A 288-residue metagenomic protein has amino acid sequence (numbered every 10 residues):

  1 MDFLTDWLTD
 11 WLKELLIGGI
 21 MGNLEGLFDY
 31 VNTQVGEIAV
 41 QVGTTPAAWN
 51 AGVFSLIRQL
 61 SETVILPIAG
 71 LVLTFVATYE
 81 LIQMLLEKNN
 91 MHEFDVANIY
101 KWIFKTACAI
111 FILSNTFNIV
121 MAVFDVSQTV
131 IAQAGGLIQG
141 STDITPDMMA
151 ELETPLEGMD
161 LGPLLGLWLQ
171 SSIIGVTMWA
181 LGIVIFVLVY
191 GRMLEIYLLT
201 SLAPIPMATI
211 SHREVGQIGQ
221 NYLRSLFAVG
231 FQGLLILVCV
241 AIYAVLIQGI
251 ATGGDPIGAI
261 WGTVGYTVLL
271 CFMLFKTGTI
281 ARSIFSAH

Functional and structural regions predicted by a protein language model:
M1, L8, L12-N23, F94-I112 (+2 more regions): Alpha-helical transmembrane segments and their helix-start/interface "positive-inside/aromatic belt" motifs in integral
M1-V72: Binding/recognition "hotspot" determinant
L16, L24, V31, T106-L202 (+2 more regions): Non-cytosolic segments of integral membrane proteins
L60-I68, I103-A107, I183, V187 (+3 more regions): Loop-to-transmembrane-helix entry motif
L60-V64, D95-I99, I103, L164 (+8 more regions): Hydrophobic, aromatic-rich alpha-helical transmembrane segments and their membrane-interface anchor motifs
G70, T74-L86, I236-A251: Juxtamembrane "helix exit" motif at the C-terminal ends of alpha-helical transmembrane segments in multi-pass membrane
V72-I110, L202-G216: Hydrophobic transmembrane alpha-helix segments characteristic of membrane transport and insertion machinery
M207-R224, A251-G253, R282-I284: Alpha-helical transmembrane segments
